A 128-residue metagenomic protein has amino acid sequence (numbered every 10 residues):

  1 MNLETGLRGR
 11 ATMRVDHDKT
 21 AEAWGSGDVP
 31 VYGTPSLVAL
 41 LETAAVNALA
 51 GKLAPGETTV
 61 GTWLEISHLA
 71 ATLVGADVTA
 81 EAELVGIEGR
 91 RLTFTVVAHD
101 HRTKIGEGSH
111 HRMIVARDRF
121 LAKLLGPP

Functional and structural regions predicted by a protein language model:
M1-G33: Catalytic strand-loop segment that frames the active site of acyl-thioester-processing enzymes
E4-R10, W63, D77-T79, R91-T93 (+1 more regions): Intrinsic-disorder/low-complexity, polar/charged segments enriched in Ser/Thr/Lys/Arg/Asp/Glu/Gln
D28-S36, L73, T93, V115: Residues at secondary-structure transition points
A39-T43, N47: Short, residue-level hotspots on alpha-helical faces of the histone-fold and other alpha-helical interaction modules
V46-T79: Hydrophobic beta-strand-centered segment that forms part of the acyl-chain substrate-binding groove
I66-H101: Hydrophobic beta-sheet segments that form the core/acyl-binding groove of ACP/CoA-dependent acyl-chain-processing
G106, H111-P128: C-terminal output/interaction extensions
